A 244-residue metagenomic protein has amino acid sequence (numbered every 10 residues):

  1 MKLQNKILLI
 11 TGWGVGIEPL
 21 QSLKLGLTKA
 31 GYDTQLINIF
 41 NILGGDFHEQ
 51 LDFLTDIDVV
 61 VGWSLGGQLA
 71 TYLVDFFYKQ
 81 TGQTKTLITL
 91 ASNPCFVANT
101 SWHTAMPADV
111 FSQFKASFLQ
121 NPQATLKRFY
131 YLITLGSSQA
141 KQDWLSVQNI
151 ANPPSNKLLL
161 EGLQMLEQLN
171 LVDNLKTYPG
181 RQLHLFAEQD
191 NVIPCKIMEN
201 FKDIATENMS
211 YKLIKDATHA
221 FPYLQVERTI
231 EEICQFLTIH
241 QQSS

Functional and structural regions predicted by a protein language model:
K2-G44: Conserved HGGG/HGGXW glycine-rich cap/lid loop of the alpha/beta-hydrolase fold
L8-G12, W63, F186-A187: The conserved beta1-alpha1 loop
G62-G66, A70: Gly/Ala-rich beta-loop-alpha elbow adjacent to hydrolase catalytic centers
T81-S117, L158-E161: Flexible "cap/lid" loop of the alpha/beta hydrolase fold
Q120-E167: Conserved alpha/beta-hydrolase catalytic His-Asp/Glu region
Y178, H184-F186, D190: Short beta-strand/loop motif that positions the catalytic acidic residue of the alpha/beta-hydrolase fold
N191-I197: Conserved alpha/beta-hydrolase "acid-adjacent" motif
A217-I230: Catalytic histidine-centered segment of alpha/beta-hydrolase-like enzymes
